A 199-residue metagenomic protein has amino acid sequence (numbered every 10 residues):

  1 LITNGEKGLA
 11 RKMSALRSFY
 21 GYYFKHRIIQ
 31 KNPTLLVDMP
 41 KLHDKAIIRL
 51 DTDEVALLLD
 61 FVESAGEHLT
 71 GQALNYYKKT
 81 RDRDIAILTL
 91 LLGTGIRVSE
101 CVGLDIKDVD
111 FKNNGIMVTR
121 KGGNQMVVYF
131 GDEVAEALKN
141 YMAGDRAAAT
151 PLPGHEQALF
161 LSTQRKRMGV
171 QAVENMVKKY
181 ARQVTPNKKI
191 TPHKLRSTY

Functional and structural regions predicted by a protein language model:
L1-Y199: Conserved catalytic core of the tyrosine transesterase superfamily
